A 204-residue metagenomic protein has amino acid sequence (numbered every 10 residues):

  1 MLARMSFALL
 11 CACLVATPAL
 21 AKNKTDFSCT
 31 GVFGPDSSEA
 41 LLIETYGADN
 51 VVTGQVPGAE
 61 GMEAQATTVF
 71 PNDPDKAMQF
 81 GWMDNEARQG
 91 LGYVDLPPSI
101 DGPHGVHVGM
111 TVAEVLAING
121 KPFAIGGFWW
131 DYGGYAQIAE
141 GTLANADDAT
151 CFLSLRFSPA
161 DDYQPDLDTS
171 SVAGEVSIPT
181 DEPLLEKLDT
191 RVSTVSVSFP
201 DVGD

Functional and structural regions predicted by a protein language model:
M1-F7: Bacterial N-terminal signal peptides that target proteins for export
A16-P18: N-terminal signal peptide c-region/cleavage motif recognized by signal peptidases
L20-D204: Short helix/turn-capping signatures at newly exposed starts of structured segments
